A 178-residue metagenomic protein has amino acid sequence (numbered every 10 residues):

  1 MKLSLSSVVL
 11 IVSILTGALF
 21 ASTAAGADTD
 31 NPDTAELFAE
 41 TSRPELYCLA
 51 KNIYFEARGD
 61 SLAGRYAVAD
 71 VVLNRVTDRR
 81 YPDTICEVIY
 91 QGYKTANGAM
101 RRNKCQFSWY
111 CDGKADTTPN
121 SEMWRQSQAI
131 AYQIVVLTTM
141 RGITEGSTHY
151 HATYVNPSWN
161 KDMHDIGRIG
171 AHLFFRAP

Functional and structural regions predicted by a protein language model:
M1-L10: Bacterial N-terminal signal peptides that target proteins for export
V9-A18: Bacterial N-terminal signal peptides
A21-S22: N-terminal signal peptide c-region/cleavage motif recognized by signal peptidases
G26-P178: Bacterial extracytoplasmic/cell-wall-associated proteins, especially those involved in peptidoglycan
